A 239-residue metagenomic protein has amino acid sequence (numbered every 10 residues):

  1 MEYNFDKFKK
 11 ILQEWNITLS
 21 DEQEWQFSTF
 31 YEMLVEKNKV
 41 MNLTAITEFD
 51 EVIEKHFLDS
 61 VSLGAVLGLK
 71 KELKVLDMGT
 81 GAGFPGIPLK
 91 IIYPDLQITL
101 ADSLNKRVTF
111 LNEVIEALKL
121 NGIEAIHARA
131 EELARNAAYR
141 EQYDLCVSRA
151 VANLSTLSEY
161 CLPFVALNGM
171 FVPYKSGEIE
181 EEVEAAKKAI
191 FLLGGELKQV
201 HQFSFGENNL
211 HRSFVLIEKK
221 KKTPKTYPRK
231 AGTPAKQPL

Functional and structural regions predicted by a protein language model:
M1-L76, T109, E113-I123: Class I SAM-dependent transferase core
T47, H127-R129, H201: Short loop/edge segments at beta-strand edges and connector loops that shape dinucleotide/nucleotide cofactor-binding
V61-A152, S158: Conserved SAM/SAH cofactor-binding pocket of Class I
Y93, V165-L167: Helix-to-beta-strand junctions that scaffold the AdoMet/dcAdoMet cofactor pocket in Class I SAM-dependent enzymes
R107-T109, I179, V183: Short alpha-helix immediately C-terminal to the canonical SAM-binding loop
E131, S176-E180, F205: Short "lid" loop at the C-terminus of a central beta-strand within the Rossmann-like core of SAM-dependent
N168-E178: Conserved beta-strand signature within the Rossmann-like core of class I S-adenosyl-L-methionine
E184-L239: SAM/dcSAM-binding transferase cores
